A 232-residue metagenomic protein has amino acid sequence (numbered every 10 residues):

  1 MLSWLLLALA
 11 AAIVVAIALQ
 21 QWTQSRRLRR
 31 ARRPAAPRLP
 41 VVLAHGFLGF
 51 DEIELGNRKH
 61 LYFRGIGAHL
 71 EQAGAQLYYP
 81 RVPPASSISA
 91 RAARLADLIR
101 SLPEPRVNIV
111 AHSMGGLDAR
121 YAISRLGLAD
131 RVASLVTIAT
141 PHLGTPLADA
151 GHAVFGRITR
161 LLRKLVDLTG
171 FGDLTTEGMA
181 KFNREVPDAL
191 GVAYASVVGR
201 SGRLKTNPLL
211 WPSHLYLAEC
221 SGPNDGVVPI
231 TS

Functional and structural regions predicted by a protein language model:
M1-R32: N-terminal membrane-anchoring alpha-helices
R27-A36, S124-G127: Short amphipathic alpha-helices and their capping/turn segments at secondary-structure boundaries
A35-V107: Active-site catalytic motif of lipid deacylating hydrolases and related acyltransferases
V42-L43, Y78-P80, T137, A193-V198: Structural recognition of the beta-strand scaffold that forms the well-ordered cores of secreted hydrolase catalytic
H45, L77, S89-V186, D225: Serine-dependent carboxylesterase/thioesterase catalytic core of lipase-like alpha/beta-hydrolase/SGNH enzymes
F47-G49, P84-A85, G116, P141-L143 (+1 more regions): Short, solvent-exposed loop/turn segments at secondary-structure junctions
E54-G56, T145-G151, G156, K205-L210: Short aromatic-enriched loop/helix-cap "lid" or pocket-rim segments at secondary-structure transitions that line
A189-S232: C-terminal catalytic-base region of ester-bond hydrolases, centering on the histidine of the charge-relay
